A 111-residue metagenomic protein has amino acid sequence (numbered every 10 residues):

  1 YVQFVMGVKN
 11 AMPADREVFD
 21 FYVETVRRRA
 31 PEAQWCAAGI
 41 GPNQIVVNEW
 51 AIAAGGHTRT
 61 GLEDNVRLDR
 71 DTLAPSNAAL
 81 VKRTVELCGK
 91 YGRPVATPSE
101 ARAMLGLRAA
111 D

Functional and structural regions predicted by a protein language model:
Y1-E63, A74, A79, P94: Catalytic alpha/beta core domains of metabolic enzymes, predominantly
W50, A109-D111: Short glycine/threonine-rich loop-to-helix capping motif typified by GTGT followed within a few residues by an Asp-Pro
A51, T84, A101: Conserved, mostly hydrophobic/aromatic
D69-R93: C-terminal helical cap(s) of enzyme catalytic domains, especially alpha/beta-barrels
V81, V85, M104-A109: Acidic/aromatic/glycine-rich contiguous surface patches that form carbohydrate-binding/processing clefts and analogous
